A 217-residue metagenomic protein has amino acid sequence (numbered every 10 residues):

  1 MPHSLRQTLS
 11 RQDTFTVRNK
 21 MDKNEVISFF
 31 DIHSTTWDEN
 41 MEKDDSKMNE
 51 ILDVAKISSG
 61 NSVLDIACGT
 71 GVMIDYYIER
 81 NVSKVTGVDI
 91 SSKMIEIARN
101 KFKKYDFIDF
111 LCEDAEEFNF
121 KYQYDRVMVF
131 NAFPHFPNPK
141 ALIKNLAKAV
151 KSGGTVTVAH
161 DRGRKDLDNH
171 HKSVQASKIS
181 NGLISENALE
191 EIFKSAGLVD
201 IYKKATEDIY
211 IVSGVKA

Functional and structural regions predicted by a protein language model:
L5, L9-K56, V72, R164-K165: Conserved class I S-adenosyl-L-methionine
L64, T70-E117: Class I SAM-dependent methyltransferase SAM/SAH-binding core
M128: A conserved beta-strand element that flanks and buttresses the S-adenosyl-L-methionine
N131-A132: Short catalytic micro-motifs in class I SAM-dependent methyltransferases
A141-S152: A short glycine-rich, Lys/Arg-flanked "PGG" loop and its adjoining helix->strand segment in the class I
T157-L183: Conserved class I S-adenosyl-L-methionine
N181-A196: Short alpha-helix
G197-L198, A205-A217: Core SAM-dependent methyltransferase catalytic element
